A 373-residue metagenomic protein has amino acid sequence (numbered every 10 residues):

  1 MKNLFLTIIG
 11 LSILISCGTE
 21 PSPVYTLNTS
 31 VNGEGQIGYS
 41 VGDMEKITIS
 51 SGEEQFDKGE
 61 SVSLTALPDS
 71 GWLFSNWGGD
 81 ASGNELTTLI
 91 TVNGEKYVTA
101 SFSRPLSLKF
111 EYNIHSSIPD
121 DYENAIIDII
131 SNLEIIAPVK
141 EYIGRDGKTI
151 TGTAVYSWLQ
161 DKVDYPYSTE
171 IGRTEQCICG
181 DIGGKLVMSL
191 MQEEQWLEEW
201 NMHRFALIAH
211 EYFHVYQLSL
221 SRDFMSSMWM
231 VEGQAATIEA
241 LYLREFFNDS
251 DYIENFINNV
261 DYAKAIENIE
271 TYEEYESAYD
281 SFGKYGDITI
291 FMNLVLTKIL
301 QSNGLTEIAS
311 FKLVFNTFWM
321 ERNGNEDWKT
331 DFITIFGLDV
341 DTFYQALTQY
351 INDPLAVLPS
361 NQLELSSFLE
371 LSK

Functional and structural regions predicted by a protein language model:
I13-S16: C-terminal motif of bacterial Sec signal peptides marking the signal peptidase cleavage site
P21-S30, T87-P105: Conserved "repeat-terminator" motif of extracellular CCP/Sushi domains
N28-S50, G83: Short, solvent-exposed loop/edge segments of extracellular or virion-exposed proteins
E60-L86: Surface-exposed interfaces of beta-sheet-rich extracellular modules
L106-D128: Fold-level signature of zinc-dependent metallopeptidase catalytic domains
D121-L190: Auxiliary, metal-adjacent structural segments of Zn-dependent hydrolase domains
D181-Y262: Zinc-dependent metallopeptidase catalytic helix centered on the HExxH motif and its immediate flanking segment
Y262-D341, L347: Active-site-proximal alpha-helical
